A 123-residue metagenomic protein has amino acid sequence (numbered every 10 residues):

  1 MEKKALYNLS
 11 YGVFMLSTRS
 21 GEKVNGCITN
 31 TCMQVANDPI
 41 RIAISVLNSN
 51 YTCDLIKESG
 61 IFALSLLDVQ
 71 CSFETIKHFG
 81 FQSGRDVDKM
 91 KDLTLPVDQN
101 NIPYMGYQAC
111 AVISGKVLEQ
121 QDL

Functional and structural regions predicted by a protein language model:
M1-L123: Active-site-proximal mixed secondary-structure blocks
